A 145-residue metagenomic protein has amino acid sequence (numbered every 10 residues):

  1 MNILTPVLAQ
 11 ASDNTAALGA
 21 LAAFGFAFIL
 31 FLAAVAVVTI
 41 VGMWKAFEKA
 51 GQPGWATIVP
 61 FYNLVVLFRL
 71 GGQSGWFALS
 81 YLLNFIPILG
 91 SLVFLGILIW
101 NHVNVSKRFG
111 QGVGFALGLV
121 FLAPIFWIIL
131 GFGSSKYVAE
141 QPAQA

Functional and structural regions predicted by a protein language model:
M1-A22: Short, strongly hydrophobic alpha-helical membrane anchors
N2-V7, W55-A56, Q144-A145: Helix-coil boundary and N-terminal low-complexity module in membrane systems
A17-A20, V41-A46, A50-W55: Short juxtamembrane and helix-loop transition motifs at transmembrane-helix boundaries in membrane proteins
A22-M43, T57-V105, F109-G112, A116-G131: Hydrophobic alpha-helical transmembrane segments in multi-pass membrane proteins
K49-G51, G131, S135-Y137: A charge-rich, low-complexity, intrinsically flexible signal that marks solvent-exposed coils, linkers, repeats
A50-Y62, A143: Membrane-interface segments at transmembrane-helix boundaries
K136-A145: Short, charged juxtamembrane terminal tails flanking transmembrane helices
